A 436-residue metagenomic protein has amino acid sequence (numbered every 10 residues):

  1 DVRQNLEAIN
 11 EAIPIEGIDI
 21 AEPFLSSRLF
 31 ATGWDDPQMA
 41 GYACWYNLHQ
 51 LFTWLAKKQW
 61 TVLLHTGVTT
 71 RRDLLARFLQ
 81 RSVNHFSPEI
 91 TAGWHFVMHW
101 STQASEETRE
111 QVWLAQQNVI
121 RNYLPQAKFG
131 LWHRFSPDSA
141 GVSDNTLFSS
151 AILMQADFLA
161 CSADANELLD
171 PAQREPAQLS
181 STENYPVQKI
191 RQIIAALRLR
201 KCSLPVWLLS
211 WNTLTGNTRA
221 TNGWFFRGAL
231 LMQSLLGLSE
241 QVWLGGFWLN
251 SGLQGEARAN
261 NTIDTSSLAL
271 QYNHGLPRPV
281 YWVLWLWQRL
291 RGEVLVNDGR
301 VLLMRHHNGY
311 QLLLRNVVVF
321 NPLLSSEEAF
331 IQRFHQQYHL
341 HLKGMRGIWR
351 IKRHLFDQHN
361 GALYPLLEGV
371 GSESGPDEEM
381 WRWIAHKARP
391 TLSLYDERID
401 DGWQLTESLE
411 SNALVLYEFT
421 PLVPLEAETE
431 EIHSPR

Functional and structural regions predicted by a protein language model:
D1-L74, T91, H95-T102, S372 (+1 more regions): N-terminal substrate-binding region of glycoside hydrolase catalytic domains
V2-P14, L75-R81, A140-S150, G228-S234: Short, acidic/polar
A8-G17, H49-Q59, R81-T91, N122 (+2 more regions): Acidic (Asp/Glu)-rich catalytic clusters
P23, L64, F96-H99, L131-W132 (+4 more regions): Conserved beta-strand positions
H49, T53, W60-H85, W94-N118 (+1 more regions): Active-site-adjacent "subsite" loops/lids of carbohydrate-active enzymes
A92, A104-G245, I263: Noncatalytic carbohydrate-binding groove/subsite architecture in carbohydrate-active enzymes
L208-E328: Aromatic/acidic polysaccharide-binding cleft in carbohydrate-active enzymes
R315-R436: C-terminal beta-sandwich/jelly-roll accessory domains of carbohydrate-active enzymes
